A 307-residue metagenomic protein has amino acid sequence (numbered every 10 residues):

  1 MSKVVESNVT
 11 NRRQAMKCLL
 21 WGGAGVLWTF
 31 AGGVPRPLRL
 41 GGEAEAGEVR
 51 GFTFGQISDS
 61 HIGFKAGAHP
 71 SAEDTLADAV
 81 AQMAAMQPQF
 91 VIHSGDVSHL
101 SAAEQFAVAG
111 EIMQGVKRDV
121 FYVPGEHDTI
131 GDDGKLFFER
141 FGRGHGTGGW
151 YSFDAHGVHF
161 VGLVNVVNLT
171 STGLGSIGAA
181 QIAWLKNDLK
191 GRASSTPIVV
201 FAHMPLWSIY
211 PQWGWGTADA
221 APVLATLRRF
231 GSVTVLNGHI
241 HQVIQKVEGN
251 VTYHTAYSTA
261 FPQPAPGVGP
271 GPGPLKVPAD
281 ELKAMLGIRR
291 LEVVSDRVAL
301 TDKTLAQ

Functional and structural regions predicted by a protein language model:
M1-N11: N-terminal secretory signal peptides
N11-P35: N-terminal export leaders
W28, R36-A107: N-terminal active-site segment of His-dependent metallophosphoesterases
L40, A103-P197, D219-T234, K246-L300: Extended active-site neighborhood of metal-dependent phosphoesterases/phosphodiesterases
I57-S58, V91-G95, V120-E126, F201-A202 (+2 more regions): Active-site neighborhood of phospho(di)ester-bond hydrolases with catalytic His/Asp-centered motifs
F64-A66, V97, V166-S176, W207-Q212: Surface-exposed cleft-lining segments at the edges of enzyme active sites
S194-I209: Short acidic, glycine-rich surface-loop motifs adjacent to enzyme active sites
D302-Q307: Short, solvent-exposed aromatic-acidic interface loops
